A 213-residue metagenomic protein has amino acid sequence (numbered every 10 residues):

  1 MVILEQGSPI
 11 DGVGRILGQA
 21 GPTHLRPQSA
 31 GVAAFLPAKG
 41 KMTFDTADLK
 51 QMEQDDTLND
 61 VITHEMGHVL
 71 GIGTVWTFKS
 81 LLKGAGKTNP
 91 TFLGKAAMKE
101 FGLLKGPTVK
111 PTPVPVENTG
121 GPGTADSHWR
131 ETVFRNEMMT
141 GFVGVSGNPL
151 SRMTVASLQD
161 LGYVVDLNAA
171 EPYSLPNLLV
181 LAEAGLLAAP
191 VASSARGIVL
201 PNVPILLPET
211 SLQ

Functional and structural regions predicted by a protein language model:
M1-T63, V69-Q213: Extracellular zinc-dependent metalloprotease catalytic-domain scaffold
